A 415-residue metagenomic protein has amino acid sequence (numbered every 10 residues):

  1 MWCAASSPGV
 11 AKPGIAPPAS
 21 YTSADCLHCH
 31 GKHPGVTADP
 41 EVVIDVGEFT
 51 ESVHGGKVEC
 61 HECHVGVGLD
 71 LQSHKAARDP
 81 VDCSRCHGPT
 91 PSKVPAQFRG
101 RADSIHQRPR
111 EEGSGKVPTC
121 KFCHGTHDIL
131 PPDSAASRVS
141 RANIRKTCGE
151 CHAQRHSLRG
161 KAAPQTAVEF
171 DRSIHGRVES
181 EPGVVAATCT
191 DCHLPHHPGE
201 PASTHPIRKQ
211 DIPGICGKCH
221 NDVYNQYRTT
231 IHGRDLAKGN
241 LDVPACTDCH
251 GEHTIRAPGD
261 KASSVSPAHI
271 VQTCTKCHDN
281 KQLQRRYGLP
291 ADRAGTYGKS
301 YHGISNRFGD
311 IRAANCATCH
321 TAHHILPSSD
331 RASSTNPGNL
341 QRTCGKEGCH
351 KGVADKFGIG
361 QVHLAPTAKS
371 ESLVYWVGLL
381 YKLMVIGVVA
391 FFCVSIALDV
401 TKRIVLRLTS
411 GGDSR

Functional and structural regions predicted by a protein language model:
W2-R415: Short sequence/structural segments immediately N-terminal
